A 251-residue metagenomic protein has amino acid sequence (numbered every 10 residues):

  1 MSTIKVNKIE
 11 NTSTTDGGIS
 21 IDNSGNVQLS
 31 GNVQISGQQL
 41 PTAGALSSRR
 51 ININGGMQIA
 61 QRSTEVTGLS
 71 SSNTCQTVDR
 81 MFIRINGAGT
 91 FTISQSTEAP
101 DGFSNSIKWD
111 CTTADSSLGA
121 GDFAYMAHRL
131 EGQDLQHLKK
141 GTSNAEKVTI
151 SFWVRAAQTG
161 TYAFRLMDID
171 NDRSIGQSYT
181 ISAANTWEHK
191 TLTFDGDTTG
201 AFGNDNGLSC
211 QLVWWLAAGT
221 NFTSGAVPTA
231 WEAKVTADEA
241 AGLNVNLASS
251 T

Functional and structural regions predicted by a protein language model:
M1-S47: Intrinsic low-complexity, repeat-rich intrinsically disordered segments enriched in small/flexible residues
N32-T251: Polar, enzyme-active/binding microenvironments
